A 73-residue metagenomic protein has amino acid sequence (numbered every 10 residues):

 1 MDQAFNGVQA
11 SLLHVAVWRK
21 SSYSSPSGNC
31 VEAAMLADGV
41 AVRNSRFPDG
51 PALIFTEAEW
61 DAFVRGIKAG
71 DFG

Functional and structural regions predicted by a protein language model:
Q3-C30: N-terminal first-folded block
N6-G7, L13-H14, D38, A58 (+1 more regions): Post-signal peptide N-terminal regions of Sec-secreted extracellular proteins
Q9-A10, A33, G50, D61: Generic N-terminal initiation segments characterized by hydrophobic and/or small/turn-forming residues
V15, F47, K68-G73: Boundary-flanking segments of nucleic-acid-binding domains in nuclear regulatory proteins
A16-V17, V40-R43, R65: Short alpha-helical segments used as structural interaction elements across diverse proteins
S21-F55: A short, structured beta-strand/loop element
D49-A69: Short, compact, well-ordered microdomains
